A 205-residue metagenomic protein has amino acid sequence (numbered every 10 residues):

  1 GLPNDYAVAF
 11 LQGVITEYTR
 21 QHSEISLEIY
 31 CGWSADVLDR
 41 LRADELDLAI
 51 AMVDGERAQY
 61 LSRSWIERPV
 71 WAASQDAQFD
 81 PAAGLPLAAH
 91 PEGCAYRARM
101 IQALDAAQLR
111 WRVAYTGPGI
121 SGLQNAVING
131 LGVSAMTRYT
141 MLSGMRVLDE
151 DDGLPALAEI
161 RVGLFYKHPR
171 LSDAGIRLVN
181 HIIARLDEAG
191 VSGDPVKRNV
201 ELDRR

Functional and structural regions predicted by a protein language model:
G1-E56, N199: Central regulatory/effector-binding core of bacterial HTH transcription factors
F10, G153-P195: A late-sequence structural motif
S26-G32, R110-G119: Short beta-strand-to-loop elements that line the ligand-binding cleft of bilobed periplasmic-binding protein-like
L41-R42, M100, N125-G130: Hydrophobic residues within well-ordered alpha-helices
A51-E92, R161-R170, I183: Hydrophobic/proline-rich hinge and linker segments of small-molecule sensing/allosteric domains, predominantly
A58-S62, N129-R170: Beta-alpha-beta core module
P86-A107, S172-G175: Secondary-structure junction motif
R99-Y115, N180-R205: Ligand-binding clefts/hinges and TM-proximal coupling segments of bilobed small-molecule sensing domains
